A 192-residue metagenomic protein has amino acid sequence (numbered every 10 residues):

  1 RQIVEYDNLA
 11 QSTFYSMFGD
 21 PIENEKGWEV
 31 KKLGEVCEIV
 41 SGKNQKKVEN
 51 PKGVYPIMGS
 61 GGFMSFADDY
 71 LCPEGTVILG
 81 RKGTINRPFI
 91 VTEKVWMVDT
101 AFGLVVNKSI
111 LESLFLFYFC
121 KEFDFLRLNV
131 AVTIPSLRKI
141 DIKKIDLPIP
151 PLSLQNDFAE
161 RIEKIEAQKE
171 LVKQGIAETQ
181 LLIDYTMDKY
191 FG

Functional and structural regions predicted by a protein language model:
Q2-N44, V48-G59, K144-N156, E163-G192: Non-catalytic DNA-recognition/assembly elements of restriction-modification systems
G59-L126, V130-I142: A short beta-sheet element
L111, F115, S153, D157-E160: Short amphipathic alpha-helical segments
C120, I162-E163: A short beta-strand motif that forms part of the nucleic acid-binding face of small beta-barrel RNA-binding folds
